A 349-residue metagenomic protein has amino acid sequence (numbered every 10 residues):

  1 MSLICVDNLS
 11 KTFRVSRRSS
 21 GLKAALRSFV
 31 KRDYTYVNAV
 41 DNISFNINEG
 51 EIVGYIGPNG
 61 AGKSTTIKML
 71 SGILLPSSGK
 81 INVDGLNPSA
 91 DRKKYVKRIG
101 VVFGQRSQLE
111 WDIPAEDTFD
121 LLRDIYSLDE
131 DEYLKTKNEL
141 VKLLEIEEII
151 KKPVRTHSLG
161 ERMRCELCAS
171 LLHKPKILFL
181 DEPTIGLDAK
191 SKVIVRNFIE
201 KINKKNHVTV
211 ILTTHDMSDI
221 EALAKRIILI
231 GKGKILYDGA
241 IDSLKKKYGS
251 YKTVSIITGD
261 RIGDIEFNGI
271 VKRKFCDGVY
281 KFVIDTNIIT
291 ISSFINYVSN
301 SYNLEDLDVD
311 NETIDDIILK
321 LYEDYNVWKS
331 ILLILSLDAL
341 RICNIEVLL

Functional and structural regions predicted by a protein language model:
G21-F29, D120, D124, D131-I149: Conserved ABC ATPase "signature" region
G79-A90, Y95: Conserved ABC transporter NBD signature motif
P153-H157: Conserved ABC ATPase signature
K174: Conserved catalytic motifs of ABC-family nucleotide-binding domains
L178-E182: Catalytic Walker B motif of ABC-type/P-loop ATPase nucleotide-binding domains
R196-D285: ABC transporter nucleotide-binding domain
T253-V327: Short, charged/small-residue-rich alpha-helical element at the C-terminal edge of ABC transporter nucleotide-binding
